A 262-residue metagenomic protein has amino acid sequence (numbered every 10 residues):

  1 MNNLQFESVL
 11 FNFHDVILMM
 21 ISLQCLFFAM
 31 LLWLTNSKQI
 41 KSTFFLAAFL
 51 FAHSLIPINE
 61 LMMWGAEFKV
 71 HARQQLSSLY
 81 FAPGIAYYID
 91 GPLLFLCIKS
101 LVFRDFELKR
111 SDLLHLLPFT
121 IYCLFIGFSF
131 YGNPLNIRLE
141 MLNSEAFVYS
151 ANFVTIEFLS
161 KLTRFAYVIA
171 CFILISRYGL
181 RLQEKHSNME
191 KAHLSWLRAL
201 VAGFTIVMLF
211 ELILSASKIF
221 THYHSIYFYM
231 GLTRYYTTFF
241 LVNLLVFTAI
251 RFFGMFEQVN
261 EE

Functional and structural regions predicted by a protein language model:
M1-C25, E157-K161: Hydrophobic transmembrane alpha-helical segments in integral membrane proteins
L4-V9, A72-L79, L142-E157, L194 (+1 more regions): Membrane-interface segments at the starts/ends of alpha-helical transmembrane spans
S22, L26, L46-A66, D90 (+2 more regions): Hydrophobic alpha-helical transmembrane segments of multi-pass membrane proteins
W33-L46, S100-L113, L180-L194, Y227: Membrane-interface helix-boundary motifs at transmembrane edges
K38, L55-Y80, I137, S215-I226: Helix-loop junctions on the outward
P83-L94, N152-V168, T237-I250: Hydrophobic alpha-helical transmembrane segments
V102-F128, G132, V148-V154, M189-T205: The cytoplasmic-loop to transmembrane-helix boundary for the fourth helix
F247-E262: Membrane-proximal linker segments that couple transmembrane helices to downstream signaling/catalytic modules
